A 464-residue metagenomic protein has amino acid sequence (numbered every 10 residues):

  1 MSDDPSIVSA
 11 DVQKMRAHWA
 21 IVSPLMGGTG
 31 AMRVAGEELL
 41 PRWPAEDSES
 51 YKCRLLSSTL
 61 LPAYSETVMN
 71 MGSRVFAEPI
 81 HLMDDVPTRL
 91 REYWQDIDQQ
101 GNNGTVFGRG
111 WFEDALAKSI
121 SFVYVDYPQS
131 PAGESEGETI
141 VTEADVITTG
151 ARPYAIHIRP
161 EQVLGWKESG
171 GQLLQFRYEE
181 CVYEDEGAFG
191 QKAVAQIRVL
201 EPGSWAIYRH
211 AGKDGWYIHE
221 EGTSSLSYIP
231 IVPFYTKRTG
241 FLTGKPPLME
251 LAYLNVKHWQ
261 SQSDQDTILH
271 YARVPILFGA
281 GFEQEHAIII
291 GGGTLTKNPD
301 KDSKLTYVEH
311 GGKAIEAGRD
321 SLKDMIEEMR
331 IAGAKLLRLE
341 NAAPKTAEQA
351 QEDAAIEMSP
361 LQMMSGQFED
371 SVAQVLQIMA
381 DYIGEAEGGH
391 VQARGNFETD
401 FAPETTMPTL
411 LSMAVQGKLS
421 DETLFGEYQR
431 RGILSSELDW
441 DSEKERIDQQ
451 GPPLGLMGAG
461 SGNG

Functional and structural regions predicted by a protein language model:
M1-P153, P453-G464: Extended, helix-rich architectural segments
G30-E38, E46-L60, Y64, G311 (+6 more regions): Hydrophobic alpha-helical segments and helix-packing faces
D98-V106, G110-D114, R238-K245, M249-A252 (+6 more regions): Generic amphipathic alpha-helical segments used as scaffolds and interaction surfaces in large, multi-domain proteins
L116-R238: Extended, regular secondary-structure scaffolds
A211-E221, K301, P453-G464: Intrinsically disordered, low-complexity linkers and terminal tails enriched in Pro/Gly and often acidic or mixed-charge
G215-Q349: Extended, charged amphipathic alpha-helical segments
L295-T296, A317, D324, E328-G464: C-terminal helix-loop subdomains that flank or include functional centers
